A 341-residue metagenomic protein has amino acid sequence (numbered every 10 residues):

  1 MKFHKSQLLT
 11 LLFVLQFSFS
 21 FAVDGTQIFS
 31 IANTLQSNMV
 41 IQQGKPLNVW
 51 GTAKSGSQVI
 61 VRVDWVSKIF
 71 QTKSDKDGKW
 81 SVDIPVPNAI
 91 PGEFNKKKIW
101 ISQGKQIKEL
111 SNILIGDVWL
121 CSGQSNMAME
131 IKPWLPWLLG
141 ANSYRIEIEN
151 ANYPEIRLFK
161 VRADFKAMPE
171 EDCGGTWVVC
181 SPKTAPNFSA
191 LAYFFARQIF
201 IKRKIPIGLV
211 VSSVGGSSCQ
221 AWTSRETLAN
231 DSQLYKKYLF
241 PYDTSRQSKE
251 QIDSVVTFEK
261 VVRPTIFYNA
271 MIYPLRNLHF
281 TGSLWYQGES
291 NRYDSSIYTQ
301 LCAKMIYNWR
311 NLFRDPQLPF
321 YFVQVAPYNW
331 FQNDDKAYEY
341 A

Functional and structural regions predicted by a protein language model:
M1-T26: Bacterial Sec-dependent N-terminal signal peptides
V23-A341: Cell-envelope and extracellular/periplasmic
